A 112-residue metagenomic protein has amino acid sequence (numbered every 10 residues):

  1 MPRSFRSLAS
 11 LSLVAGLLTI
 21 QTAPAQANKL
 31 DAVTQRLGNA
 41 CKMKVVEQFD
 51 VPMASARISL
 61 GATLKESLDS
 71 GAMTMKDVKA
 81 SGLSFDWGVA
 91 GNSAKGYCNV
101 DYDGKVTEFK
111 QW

Functional and structural regions predicted by a protein language model:
M1-L11: Bacterial N-terminal signal peptides that target proteins for export
L17-P24: C-terminal segment of classical bacterial N-terminal signal peptides
P24-W112: Mitochondrial intermembrane space
